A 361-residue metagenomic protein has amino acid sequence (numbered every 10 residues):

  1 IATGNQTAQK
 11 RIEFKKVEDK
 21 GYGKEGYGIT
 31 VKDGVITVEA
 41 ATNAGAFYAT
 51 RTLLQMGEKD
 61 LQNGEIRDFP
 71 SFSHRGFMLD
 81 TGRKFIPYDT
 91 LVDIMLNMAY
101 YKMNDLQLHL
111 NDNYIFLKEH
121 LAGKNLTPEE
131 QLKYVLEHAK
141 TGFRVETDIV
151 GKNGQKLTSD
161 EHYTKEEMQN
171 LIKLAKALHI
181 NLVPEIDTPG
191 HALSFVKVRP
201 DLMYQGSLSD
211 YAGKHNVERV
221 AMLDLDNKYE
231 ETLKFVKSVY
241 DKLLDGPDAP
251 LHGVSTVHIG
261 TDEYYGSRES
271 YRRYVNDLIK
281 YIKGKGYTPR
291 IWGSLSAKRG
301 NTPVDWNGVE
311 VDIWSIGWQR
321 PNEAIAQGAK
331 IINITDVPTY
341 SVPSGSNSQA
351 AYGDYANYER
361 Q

Functional and structural regions predicted by a protein language model:
I1-F72: Contiguous, structured surface segment used for ligand recognition
A40, G76-I86, V150-Y163, N216-K234 (+2 more regions): The substrate-binding groove and active-site-proximal loops of carbohydrate-active enzymes, especially glycoside
T42, F77, M98, L182 (+3 more regions): Conserved, mostly hydrophobic/aromatic
F72-R75, K102-N104, K176-L182, A249-V257 (+3 more regions): Short, well-ordered coil/turn segments that N-cap beta-strands
T90-N113: Catalytic domains of carbohydrate-active enzymes, especially glycoside hydrolases
N113-A177, A192-E231, H258: Aromatic- and acidic-residue-enriched carbohydrate-binding clefts of CAZyme catalytic domains
P200, K214-G308, S315-G317, P321: Active-site neighborhood of glycoside hydrolase catalytic domains
T302-V309, S315-Q361: Flexible, acidic glycine-rich loops studded with aromatic residues
